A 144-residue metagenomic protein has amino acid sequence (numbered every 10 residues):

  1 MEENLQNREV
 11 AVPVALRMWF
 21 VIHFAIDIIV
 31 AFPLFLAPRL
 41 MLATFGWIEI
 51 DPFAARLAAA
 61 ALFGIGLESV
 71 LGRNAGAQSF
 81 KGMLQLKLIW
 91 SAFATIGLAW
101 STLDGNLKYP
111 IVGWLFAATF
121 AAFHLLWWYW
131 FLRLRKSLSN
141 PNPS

Functional and structural regions predicted by a protein language model:
E2-I26: Cytosolic juxtamembrane helix and N-cap/initiation of the first transmembrane helix
E2-R8, R135-S144: Short, charged juxtamembrane terminal tails flanking transmembrane helices
V14-M18, D27-F53: Membrane-helix boundary elements
A25-P33, D51-N74, L86-I96: Core segments of alpha-helical transmembrane spans in multipass integral membrane proteins
F45-P52, K81-M83, L107-A117: Non-cytosolic membrane-interface motifs at loop->transmembrane helix junctions
S69-K81, T102-N106: Juxtamembrane helix-break-helix junctions at the cytosolic face of small multi-pass alpha-helical membrane proteins
I96-L115, L132: Membrane-helix boundary connector in multi-pass membrane proteins
F120-P141: Membrane-water interface at the C-terminal end of transmembrane alpha helices
